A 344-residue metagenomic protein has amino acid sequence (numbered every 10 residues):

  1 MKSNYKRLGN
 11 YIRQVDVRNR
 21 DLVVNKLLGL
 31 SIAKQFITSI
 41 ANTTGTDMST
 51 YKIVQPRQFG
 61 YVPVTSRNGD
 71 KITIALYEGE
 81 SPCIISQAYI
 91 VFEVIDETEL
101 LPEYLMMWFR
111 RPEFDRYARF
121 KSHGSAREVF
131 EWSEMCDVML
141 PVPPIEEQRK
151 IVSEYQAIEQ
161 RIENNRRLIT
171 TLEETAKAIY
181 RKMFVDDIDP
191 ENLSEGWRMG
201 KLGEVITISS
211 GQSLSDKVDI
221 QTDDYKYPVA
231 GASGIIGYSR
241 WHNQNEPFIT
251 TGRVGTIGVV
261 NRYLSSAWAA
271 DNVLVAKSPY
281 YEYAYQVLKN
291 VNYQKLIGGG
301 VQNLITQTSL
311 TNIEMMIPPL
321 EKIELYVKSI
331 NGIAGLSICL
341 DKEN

Functional and structural regions predicted by a protein language model:
M1-N19, D137, P141-G231, M316 (+1 more regions): Non-catalytic DNA-recognition/assembly elements of restriction-modification systems
N4-Y61, G203-I249, G255-V275: Sequence-specific dsDNA recognition surfaces
I37, I84-I85, L101, E134 (+3 more regions): N-terminal alpha-helical segment
P56, G60-R110, G231-Q294, G298-N312: A short beta-sheet element
P82-A88, H123-V152, Q212, W268-V273 (+1 more regions): A short glycine-rich beta-alpha junction/loop motif
M106, R110-D115, R119-F120, M139-P141: Well-ordered mid-protein domain cores that form the structural environment of catalytic cofactors
A118-F120, I158, Q294-K295: Short alpha-helical transmembrane interface motifs in multi-pass membrane proteins
